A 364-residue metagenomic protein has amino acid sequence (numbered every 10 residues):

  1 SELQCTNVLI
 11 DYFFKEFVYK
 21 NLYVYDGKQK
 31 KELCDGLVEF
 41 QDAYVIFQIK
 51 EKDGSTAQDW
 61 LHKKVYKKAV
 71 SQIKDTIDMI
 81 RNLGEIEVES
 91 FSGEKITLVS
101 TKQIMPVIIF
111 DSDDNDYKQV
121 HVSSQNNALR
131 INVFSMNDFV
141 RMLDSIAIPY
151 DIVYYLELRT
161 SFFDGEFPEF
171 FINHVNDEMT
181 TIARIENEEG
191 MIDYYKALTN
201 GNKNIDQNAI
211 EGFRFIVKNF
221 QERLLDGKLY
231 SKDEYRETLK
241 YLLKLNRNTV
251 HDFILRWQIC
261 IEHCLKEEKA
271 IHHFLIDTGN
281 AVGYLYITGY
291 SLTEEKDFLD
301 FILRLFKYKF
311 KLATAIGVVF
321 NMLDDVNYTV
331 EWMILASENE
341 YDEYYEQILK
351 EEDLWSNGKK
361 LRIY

Functional and structural regions predicted by a protein language model:
S1-C34, V38-Y364: Intrinsically disordered, low-complexity Ser/Thr/Pro/Gly-rich regulatory segments
